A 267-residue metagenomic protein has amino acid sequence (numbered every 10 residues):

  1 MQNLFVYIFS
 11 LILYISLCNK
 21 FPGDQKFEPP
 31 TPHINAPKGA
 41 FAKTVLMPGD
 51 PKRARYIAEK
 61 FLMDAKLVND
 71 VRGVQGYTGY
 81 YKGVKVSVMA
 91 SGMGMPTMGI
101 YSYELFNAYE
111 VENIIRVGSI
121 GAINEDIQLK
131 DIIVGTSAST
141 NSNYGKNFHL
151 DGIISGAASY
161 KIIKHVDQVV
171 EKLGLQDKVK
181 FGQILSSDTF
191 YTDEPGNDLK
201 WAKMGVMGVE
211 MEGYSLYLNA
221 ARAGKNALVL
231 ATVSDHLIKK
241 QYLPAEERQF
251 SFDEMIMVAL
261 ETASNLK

Functional and structural regions predicted by a protein language model:
Q2-Y14, C18: Classical Sec-dependent N-terminal signal peptides that target proteins to the secretory pathway
L17-H165: Metabolite-binding pocket within alpha/beta catalytic cores that recognizes anionic/polar moieties
M47, A54, G94-M98, S155 (+6 more regions): Generic structural signal for well-ordered, non-membrane alpha-helical segments in soluble metabolic enzymes
M63-D70, G174-F181, L266-K267: Flexible, glycine/charged-enriched surface loops at secondary-structure junctions
S155-M204: Active-site rim beta-loop-alpha module in soluble metabolic enzymes
H165-L173, N219, V258-L266: Generic non-transmembrane alpha-helical segments
G196-S234: A C-terminal functional module that forms or caps the active site or interfaces directly with catalytic machinery
L237-K267: His/Asp/Glu-rich mid-to-C-terminal helical/loop segments that flank catalytic regions of hydrolases
